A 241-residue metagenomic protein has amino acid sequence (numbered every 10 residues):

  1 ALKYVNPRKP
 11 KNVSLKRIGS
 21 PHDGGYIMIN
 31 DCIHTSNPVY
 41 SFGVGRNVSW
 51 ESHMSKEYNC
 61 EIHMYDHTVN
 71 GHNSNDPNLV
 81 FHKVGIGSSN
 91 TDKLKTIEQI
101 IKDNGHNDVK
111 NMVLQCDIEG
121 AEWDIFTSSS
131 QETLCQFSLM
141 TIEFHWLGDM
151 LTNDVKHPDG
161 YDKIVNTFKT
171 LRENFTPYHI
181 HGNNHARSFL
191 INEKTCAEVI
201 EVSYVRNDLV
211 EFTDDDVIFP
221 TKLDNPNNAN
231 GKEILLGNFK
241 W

Functional and structural regions predicted by a protein language model:
A1-P38, N47, K83, K93-K110 (+1 more regions): Rossmann-like AdoMet/SAM-dependent catalytic core
R46-E57: Conserved SAM-binding loop of SAM-dependent methyltransferases across substrates and taxa, primarily the Class I
R46-N47, M64-H72: Short, polar loop motifs at secondary-structure junctions
M54-K56, N70-L79, E132-L134: Short loop/helix-cap segments at secondary-structure boundaries that form the rim of catalytic
C60-E61, D76-G85: Active-site regions of enzymes building and remodeling cell-envelope glycoconjugates
V84-G87, D117: Conserved acidic residues
L114-A121: Switch II (G3) loop of P-loop NTPases
Q136-D149: Conserved beta-strand signature within the Rossmann-like core of class I S-adenosyl-L-methionine
